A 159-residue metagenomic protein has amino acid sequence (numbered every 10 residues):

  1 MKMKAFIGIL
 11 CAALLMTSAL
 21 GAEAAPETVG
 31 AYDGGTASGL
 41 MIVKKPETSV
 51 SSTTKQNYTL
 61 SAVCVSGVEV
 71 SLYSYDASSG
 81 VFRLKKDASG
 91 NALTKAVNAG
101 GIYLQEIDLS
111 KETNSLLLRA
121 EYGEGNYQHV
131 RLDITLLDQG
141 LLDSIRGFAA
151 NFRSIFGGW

Functional and structural regions predicted by a protein language model:
M1-K2, A13: Short, Lys/Arg-rich N-terminal segment immediately upstream of the first membrane anchor
K2-G8, E23-W159: Ser/Thr-rich low-complexity repeats and stalk/linker segments
I9-S18: Bacterial N-terminal signal peptides
